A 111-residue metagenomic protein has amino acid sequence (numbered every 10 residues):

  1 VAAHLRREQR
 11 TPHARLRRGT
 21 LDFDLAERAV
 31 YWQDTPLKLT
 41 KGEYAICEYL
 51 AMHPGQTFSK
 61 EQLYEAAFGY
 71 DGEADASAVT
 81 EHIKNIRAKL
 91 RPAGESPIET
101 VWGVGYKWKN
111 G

Functional and structural regions predicted by a protein language model:
V1, L25, A67, I83: Short amphipathic alpha-helical/adjacent loop interface patches that line ligand and macromolecule-binding sites
V1-R17: Basic, amphipathic DNA-recognition helix from helix-turn-helix-like DNA-binding domains
A2-A3, K38-E48, K60, E73-P92 (+1 more regions): DNA-recognition element of transcription regulators
R17-Y44, V101, K107-G111: A structural micro-motif at secondary-structure boundaries
M52-G55, Y70: Short helix-capping/hinge SLiMs at alpha-helix to coil transitions
Q56-A67: Short coil-to-helix segment of the ABC ATPase nucleotide-binding domain corresponding to the Q-loop/switch region
E95: G2-box/ATP-lid motif of Bergerat-fold
